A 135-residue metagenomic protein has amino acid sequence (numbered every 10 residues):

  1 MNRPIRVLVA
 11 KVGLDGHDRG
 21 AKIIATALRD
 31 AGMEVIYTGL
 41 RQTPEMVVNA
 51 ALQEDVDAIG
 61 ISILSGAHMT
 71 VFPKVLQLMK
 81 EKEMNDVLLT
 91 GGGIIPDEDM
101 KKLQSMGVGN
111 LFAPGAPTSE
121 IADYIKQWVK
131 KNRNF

Functional and structural regions predicted by a protein language model:
I5: Nucleotide donor/acceptor-binding cores
L8-A10: Short hydrophobic segments within beta-strands
G13: A glycine- and charged-residue-rich anion-binding loop/surface
A21-D123, K131: Cofactor-cradling patches in redox/metallo enzymes
Q127-F135: The C-terminal output helix
